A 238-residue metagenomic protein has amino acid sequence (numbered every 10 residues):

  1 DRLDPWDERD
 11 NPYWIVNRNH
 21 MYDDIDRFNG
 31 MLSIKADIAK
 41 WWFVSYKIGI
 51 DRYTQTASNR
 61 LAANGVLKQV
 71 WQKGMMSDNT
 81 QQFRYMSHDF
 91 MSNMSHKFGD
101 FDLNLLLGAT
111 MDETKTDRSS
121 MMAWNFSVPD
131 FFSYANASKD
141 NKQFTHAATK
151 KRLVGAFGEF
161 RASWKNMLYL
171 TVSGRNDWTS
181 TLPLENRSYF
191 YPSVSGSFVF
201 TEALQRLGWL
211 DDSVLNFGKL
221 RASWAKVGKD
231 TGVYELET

Functional and structural regions predicted by a protein language model:
D1-W14, N59-M75, D117-F144, E237-T238: Surface-exposed loop/turn segments flanking beta-strands in extracellular/periplasmic regions
P12-N59, S77-K97, N104, T116-R118 (+2 more regions): Outer-membrane beta-barrel transmembrane strands
W41, K97-L103, M167, T201-G218: Short loop/turn motifs that connect adjacent beta-strands in outer-membrane beta-barrel proteins
F43-S45, D102-L106, Y169-T171, S193 (+2 more regions): Residue-level detector of the transmembrane beta-barrel scaffold of outer-membrane proteins
I50-V66, W71, M111-F126, L182-N186 (+3 more regions): Outer-membrane beta-barrel and related beta-rich outer-membrane complex signature in Gram-negative bacteria
D89-M94, S193-Q205: Short, well-ordered amphipathic alpha-helices
A135, E185, Y191-S193, E235: Outer-membrane beta-barrel domain signature, especially the mid-to-C-terminal portions of large Gram-negative OMP
